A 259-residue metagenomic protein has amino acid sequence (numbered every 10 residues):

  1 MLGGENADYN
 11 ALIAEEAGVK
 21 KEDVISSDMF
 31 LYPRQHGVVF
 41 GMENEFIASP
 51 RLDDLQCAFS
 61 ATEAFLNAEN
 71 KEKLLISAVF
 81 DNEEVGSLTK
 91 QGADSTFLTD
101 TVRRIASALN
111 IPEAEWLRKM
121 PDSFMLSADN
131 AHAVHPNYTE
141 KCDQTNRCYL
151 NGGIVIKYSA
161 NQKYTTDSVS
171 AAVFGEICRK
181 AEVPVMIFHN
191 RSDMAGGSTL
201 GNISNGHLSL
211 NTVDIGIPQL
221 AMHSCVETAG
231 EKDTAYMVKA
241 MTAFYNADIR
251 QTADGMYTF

Functional and structural regions predicted by a protein language model:
M1-F259: N-terminal hydrophobic/helix-forming segments and targeting peptides
